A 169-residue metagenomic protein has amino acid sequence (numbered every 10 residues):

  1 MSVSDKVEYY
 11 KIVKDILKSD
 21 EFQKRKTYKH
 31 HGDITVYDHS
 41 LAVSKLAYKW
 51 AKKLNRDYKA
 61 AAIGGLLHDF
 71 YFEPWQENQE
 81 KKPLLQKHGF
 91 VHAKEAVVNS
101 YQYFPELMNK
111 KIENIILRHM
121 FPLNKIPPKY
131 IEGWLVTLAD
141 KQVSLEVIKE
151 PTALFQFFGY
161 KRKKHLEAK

Functional and structural regions predicted by a protein language model:
M1-K169: Metal-dependent phosphohydrolase cores
